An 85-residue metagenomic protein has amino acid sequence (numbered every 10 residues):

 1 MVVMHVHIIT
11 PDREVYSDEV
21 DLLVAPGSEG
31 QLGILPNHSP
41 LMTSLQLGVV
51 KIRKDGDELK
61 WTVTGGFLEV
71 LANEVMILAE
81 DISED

Functional and structural regions predicted by a protein language model:
M1-V2: N-terminal helix initiation/capping motif
H5-D85: Compact, glycine-rich, soluble single-domain proteins
